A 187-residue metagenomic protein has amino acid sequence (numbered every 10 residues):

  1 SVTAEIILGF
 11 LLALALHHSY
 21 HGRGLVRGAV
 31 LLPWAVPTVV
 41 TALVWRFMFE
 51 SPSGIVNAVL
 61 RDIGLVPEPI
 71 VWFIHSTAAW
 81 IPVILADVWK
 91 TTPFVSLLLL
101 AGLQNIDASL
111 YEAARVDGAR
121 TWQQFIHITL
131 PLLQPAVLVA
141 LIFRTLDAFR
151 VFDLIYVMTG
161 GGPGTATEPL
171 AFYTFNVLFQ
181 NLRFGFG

Functional and structural regions predicted by a protein language model:
S1-G187: A structural signal for multi-pass alpha-helical bundles of membrane permease subunits that mediate small-molecule
